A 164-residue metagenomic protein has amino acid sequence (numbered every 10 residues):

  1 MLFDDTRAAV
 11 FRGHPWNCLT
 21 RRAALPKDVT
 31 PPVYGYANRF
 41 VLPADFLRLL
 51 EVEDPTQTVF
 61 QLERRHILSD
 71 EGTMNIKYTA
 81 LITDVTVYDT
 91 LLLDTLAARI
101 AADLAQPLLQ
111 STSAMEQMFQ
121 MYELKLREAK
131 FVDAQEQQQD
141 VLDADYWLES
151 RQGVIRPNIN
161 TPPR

Functional and structural regions predicted by a protein language model:
M1-R164: Glycine-enriched, solvent-exposed interface loops adjoining structured elements
